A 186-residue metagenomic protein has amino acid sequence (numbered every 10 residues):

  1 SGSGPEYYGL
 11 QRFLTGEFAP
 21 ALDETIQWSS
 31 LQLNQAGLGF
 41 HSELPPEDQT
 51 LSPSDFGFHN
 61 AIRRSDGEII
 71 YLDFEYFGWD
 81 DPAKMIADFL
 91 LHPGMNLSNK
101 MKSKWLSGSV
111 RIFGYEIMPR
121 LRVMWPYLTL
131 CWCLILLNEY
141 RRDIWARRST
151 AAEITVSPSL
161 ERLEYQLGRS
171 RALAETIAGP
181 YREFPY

Functional and structural regions predicted by a protein language model:
S1-S54, S65, I117, T176-P185: An alpha-helical support segment within catalytic cores of ATP-dependent transferases
Y7, S98-S103, L130, L163 (+2 more regions): A structural signal for well-ordered alpha-helical scaffolds and beta->alpha junctions
R12, E17-A21, L134-Y186: ATP/Mg2+ or Mg2+-diphosphate-binding catalytic cores that bind nucleotide phosphates or diphosphates via glycine-rich
E47, R120-M124, S157, E161: Short, solvent-exposed segments of well-ordered alpha helices
L51-S54, Y71-D73, L134-L137: Short beta-strand segments
H59-F89: Catalytic activation segment of kinase domains across protein kinase-like and atypical kinase folds
Y76, M95, V123: Short, charged/polar micro-motifs that form catalytic or ligand-binding hotspots
P82-E116, P126-R147: Active-site activation/catalytic loop segments of kinase-like enzymes and analogous catalytic loops in related
